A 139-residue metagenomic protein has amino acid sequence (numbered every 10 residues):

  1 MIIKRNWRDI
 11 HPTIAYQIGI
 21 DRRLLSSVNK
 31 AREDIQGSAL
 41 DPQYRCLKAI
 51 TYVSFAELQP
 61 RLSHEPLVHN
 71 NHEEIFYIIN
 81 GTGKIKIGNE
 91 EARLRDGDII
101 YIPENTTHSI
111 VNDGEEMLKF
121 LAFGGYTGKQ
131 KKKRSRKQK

Functional and structural regions predicted by a protein language model:
M1-I50, S135-K139: A short, N-terminal "cap"/entry segment at the start of jelly-roll beta-barrel domains of the cupin/DSBH fold
D34-P42, S54-N70: Conserved short histidine dyad/triad with adjacent acidic residue
A56, I75, Y101, E115-K131: A short hydrophobic beta-strand segment most commonly corresponding to one strand of the jelly-roll/cupin
E65-P66, I85-K86, I102, H108-G114: Short beta-strand His + acidic residue motifs that chelate non-heme Fe in jelly-roll/DSBH and cupin folds
N71-E73, Y77-G83: Glycine- and acidic-residue-biased ligand/ion/polar-headgroup-sensing regions
N71-H72, E90, T106-T107, E116: A generic "binding-loop/recognition-motif" signal
N89-E104: Short acidic-glycine-tyrosine-enriched beta hairpin
